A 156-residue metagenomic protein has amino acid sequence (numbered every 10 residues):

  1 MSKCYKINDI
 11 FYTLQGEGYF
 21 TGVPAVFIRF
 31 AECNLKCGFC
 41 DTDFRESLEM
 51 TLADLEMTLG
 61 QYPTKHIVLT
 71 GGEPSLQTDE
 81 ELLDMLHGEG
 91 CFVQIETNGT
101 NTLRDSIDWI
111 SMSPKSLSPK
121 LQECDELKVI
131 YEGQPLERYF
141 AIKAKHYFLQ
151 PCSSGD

Functional and structural regions predicted by a protein language model:
S2-D9, T13-G16, Y62-T64, E137-D156: Auxiliary Fe-S-binding modules of radical SAM enzymes
Y5-Y12, P24-F30, K36-I107: Conserved Radical SAM active-site core
G16-F20, E32: Short secondary-structure boundary/capping segments within folded domains
F20-G22, L121: A generic structural micro-feature
S75-D156: Conserved AdoMet/S-adenosylmethionine-binding subsite of the radical SAM
